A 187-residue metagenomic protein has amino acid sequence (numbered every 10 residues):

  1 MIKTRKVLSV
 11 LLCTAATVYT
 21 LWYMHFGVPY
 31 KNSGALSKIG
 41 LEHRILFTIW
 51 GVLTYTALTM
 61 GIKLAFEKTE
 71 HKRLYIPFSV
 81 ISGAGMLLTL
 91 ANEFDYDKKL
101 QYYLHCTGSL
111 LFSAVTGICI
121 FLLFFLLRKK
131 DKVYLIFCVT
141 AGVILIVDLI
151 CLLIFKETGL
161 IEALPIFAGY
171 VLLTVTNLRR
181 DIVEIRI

Functional and structural regions predicted by a protein language model:
R5-C13, T69-I81, K130-A141: Membrane-interfacial loop-to-transmembrane alpha-helix junctions, especially the N-terminal start
C13-Y30: Alpha-helical transmembrane segments of multi-pass membrane proteins
T17-W22, I81-A91, G142-L153: Aromatic-anchored segments of alpha-helical transmembrane domains
M24-V28, A65-F66, A91-K99, L126 (+1 more regions): Juxtamembrane "helix-exit" motif on the non-cytosolic side of transmembrane helices
V28-E42, D97-L100: Membrane-interface interhelical loops and short amphipathic "cap" helices that link adjacent transmembrane segments
S37-T56: Interfacial helix-start motif at the membrane-water boundary
S82-V133: Membrane-proximal helix-loop-helix units in multi-pass membrane proteins
F125-I187: Terminal transmembrane helical module of multi-pass membrane proteins
